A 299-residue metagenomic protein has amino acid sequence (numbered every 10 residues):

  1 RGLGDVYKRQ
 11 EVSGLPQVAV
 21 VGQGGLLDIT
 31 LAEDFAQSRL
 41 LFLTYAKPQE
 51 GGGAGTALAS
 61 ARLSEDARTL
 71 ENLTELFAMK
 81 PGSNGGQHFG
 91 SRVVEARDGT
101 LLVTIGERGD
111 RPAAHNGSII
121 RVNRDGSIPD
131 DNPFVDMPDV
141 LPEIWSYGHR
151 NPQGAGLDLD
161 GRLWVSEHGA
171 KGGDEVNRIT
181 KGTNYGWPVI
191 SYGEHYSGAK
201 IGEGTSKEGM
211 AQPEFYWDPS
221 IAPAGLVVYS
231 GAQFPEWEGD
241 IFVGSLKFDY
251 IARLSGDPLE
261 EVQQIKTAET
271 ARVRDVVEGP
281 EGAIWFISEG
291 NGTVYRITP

Functional and structural regions predicted by a protein language model:
G4, G117, D174, Y185 (+2 more regions): Glycine-centered loop/turn positions within well-structured domains that cap or flank conserved ligand/cofactor-binding
D5-D110, G154-L157, G161-G169, P219-D257 (+1 more regions): Acidic, Gly/Ser/Thr-rich repeat motifs that build Ca2+-stabilized beta-propeller blades
K8-V20, A61-N84, H115-N151, I201-D218 (+1 more regions): Blade-edge beta-strand/turn elements of extracellular beta-propeller and related beta-sheet repeat scaffolds
I128-D131, L163-S166, N184-V189: Acidic/polar loop patches that form or flank catalytic/metal-binding clefts of enzymes that bind anionic ligands
V140-T180: Repeat-solenoid scaffold signature
D174-S206: Mobile, glycine-enriched helix-loop/loop "lid" segments at the mouths of ligand-binding/catalytic clefts that gate
V273-D275: Repeated scaffold domains used in trafficking and secretory/extracellular systems, primarily beta-propellers
